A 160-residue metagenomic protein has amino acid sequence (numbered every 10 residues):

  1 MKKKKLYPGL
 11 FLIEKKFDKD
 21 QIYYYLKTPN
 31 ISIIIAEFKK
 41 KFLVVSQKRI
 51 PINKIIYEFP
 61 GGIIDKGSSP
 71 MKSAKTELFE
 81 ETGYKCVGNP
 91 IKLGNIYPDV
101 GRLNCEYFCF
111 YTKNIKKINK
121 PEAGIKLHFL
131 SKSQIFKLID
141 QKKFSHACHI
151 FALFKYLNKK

Functional and structural regions predicted by a protein language model:
M1-I34, F38: Acidic, metal-coordinating catalytic segment for phosphate/diphosphate chemistry, firing primarily on the Nudix
I13-Q21, I96-I118, H128: Active-site-adjacent beta-strand/loop module that shapes the phosphate/pyrophosphate-binding cleft
L26-T28, S32-T76, E80, I115-P121: Conserved Nudix-box catalytic region and its N-terminal flanking loop in Nudix hydrolases and closely related
V44, E58, I91-K92, C109-Y111: Conserved beta-strand segments that form the floor/walls of ligand-binding pockets within enzyme and binding domains
I55, K66, K92, E122-K160: Nudix hydrolase/Nudix homology domain
I64, C86, N114-I115, K132: Hydrophobic pocket-lining residues within nucleotide cofactor-binding pockets
G83-Y84, F144: Helix N-cap/coil-helix junction residues
K85-L93: A short coil-to-beta-strand element that immediately follows conserved catalytic motifs
